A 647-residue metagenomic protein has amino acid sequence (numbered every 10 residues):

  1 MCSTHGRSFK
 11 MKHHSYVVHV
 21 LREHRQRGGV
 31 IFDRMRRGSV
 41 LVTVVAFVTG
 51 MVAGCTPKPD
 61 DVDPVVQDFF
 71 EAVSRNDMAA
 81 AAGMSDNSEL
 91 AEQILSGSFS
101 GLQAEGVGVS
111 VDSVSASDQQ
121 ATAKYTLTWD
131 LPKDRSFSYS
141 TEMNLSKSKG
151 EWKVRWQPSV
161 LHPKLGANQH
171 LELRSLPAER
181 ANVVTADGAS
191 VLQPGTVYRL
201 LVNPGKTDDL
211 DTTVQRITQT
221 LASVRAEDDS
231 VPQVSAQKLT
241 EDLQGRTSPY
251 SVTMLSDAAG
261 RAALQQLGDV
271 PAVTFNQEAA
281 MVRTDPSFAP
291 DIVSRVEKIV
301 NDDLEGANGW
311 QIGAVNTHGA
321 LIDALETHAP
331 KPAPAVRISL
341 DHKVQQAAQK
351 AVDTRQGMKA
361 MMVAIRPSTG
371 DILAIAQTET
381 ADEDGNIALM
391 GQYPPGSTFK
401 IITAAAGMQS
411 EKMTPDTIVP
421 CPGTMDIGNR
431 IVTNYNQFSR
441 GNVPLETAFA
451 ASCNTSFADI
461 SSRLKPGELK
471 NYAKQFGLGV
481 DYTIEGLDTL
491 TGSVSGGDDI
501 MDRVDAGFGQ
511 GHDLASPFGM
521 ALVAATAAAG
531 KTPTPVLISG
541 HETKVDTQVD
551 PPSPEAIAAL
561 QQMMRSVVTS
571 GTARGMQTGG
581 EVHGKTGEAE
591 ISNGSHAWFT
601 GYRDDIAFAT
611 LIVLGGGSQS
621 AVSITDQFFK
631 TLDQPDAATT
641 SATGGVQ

Functional and structural regions predicted by a protein language model:
G6, T56, N76, D112 (+7 more regions): Conserved SxxK-family serine transpeptidase/carboxypeptidase catalytic domain of penicillin-binding proteins
Y16-V20, Q26-P57: Secretory targeting and sorting signals
L41, T49-A72, T532, D636-T640 (+1 more regions): C-terminal region of N-terminal signal peptides and the immediate post-cleavage residues of exported proteins
K58, P64, M78-T122: Short solvent-exposed beta->alpha transition segments
T126, K153-Q157, L161-H162, L171-P177 (+4 more regions): Small/polar-residue-rich segments within soluble enzyme cores
D134-L173: Short beta-strand edge/turn micro-motifs at domain boundaries
V160-P177, L192-N203, T207-D211, G313-F399 (+4 more regions): Short pre-catalytic segments that frame enzyme active sites
M358-G391, A406, S410-G615, Q647: Beta-lactam-recognizing serine transpeptidase/beta-lactamase-like catalytic domain environment
